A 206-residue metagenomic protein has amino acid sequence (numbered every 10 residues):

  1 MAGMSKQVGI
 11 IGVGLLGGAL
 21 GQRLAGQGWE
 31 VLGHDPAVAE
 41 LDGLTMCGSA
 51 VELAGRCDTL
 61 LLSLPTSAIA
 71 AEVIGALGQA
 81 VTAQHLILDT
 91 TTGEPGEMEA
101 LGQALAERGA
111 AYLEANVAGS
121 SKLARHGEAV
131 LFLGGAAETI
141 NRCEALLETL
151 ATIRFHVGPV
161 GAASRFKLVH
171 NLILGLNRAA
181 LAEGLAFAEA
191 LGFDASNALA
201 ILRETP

Functional and structural regions predicted by a protein language model:
M1-L62: NAD(P)+-binding Rossmann beta1-loop-alpha1 motif at the extreme N-terminus of oxidoreductases
V8, G93-L172: Rossmann-fold dinucleotide-binding core
G28, L44, C57, Q84 (+2 more regions): Short, well-ordered alpha-helix to beta-strand connector turns
V31, M46, A111-L113, R154 (+1 more regions): Hydrophobic beta-strand scaffold residues
A50-A111: Rossmann-fold NAD(P) dinucleotide-binding segment
A162-P206: Helical "substrate-binding/catalytic lid" subdomain of Rossmann-like NAD(P)-dependent dehydrogenases/reductases
